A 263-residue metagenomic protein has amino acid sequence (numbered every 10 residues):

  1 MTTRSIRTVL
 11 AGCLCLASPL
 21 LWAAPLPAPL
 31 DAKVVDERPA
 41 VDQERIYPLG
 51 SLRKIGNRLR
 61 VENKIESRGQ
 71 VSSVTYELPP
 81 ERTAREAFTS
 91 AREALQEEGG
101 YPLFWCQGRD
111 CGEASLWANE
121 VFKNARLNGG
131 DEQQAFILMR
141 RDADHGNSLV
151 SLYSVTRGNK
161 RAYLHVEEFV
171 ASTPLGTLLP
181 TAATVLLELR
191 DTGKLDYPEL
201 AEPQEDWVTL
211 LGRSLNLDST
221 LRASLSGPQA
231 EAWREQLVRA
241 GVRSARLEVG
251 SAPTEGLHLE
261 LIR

Functional and structural regions predicted by a protein language model:
T2-C13: Bacterial N-terminal signal peptides that target proteins for export
C13-A23: Hydrophobic h-region of N-terminal signal peptides that target proteins for export in Gram-negative bacteria
A23-D206, L210-L217, P228-V242, E248-R263: An acidic-aromatic pocket/loop used at catalytic or ligand-binding sites
A223-L225: Membrane-embedded beta-strand positions of outer-membrane beta-barrel proteins
